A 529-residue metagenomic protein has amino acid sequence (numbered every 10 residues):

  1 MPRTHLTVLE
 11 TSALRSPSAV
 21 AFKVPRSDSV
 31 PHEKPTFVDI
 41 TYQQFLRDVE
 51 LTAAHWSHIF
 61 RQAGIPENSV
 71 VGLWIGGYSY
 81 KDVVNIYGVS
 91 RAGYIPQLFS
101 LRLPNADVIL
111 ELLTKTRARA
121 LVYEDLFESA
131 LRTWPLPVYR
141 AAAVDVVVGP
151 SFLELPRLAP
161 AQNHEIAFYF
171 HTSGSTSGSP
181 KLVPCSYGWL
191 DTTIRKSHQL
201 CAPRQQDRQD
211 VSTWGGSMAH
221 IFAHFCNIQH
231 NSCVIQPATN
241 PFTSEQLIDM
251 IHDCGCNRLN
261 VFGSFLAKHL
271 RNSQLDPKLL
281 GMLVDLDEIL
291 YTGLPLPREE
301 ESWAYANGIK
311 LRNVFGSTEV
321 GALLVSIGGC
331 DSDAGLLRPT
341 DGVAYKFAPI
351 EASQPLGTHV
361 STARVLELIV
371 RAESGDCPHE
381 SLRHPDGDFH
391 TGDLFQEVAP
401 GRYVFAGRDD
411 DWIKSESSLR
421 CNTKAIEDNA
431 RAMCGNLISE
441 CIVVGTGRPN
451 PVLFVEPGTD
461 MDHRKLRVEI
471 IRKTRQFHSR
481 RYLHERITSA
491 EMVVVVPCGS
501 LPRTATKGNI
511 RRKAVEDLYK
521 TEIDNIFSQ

Functional and structural regions predicted by a protein language model:
F22-I65, G72-Y80, Y87, P104-L110 (+1 more regions): Conserved AMP-binding/adenylate-forming core of the ANL superfamily
D39-Y42, A167-R195: Conserved AMP-binding A3 loop
D48-A54, L182-R204: Conserved structural elements of the adenylate-forming
Y87, R91-P160, H252-C256, N260-G263 (+1 more regions): Structural core segment of the AMP-binding/adenylate-forming
D191-R208, G215-R258, K268, N272: Conserved AMP-binding/adenylation subdomain of ANL enzymes
C256-R258, R271-D333, G342-A344: Gly/Ser/Thr-rich phosphate-binding loop
D386-G387, G392-T488: AMP-binding/adenylate-forming catalytic core of the ANL superfamily
E440-V444, V452, K473-Q529: Conserved C-terminal "lid"/linker of ANL adenylate-forming enzymes
